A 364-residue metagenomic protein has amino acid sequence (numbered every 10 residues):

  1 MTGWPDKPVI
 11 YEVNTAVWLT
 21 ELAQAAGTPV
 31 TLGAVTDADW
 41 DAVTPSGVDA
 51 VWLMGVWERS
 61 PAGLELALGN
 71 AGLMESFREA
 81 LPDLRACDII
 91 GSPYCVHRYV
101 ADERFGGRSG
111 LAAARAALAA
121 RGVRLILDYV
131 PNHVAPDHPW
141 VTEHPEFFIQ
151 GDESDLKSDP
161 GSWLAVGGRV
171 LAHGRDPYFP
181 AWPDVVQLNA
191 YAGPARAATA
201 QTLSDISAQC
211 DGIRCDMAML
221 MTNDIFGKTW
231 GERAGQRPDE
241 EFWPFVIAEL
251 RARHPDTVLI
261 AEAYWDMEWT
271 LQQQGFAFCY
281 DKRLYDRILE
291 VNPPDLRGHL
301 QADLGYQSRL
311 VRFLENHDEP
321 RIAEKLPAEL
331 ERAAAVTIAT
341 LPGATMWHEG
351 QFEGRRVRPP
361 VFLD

Functional and structural regions predicted by a protein language model:
M1-D364: Active-site and adjacent substrate-binding regions of carbohydrate-active enzymes
